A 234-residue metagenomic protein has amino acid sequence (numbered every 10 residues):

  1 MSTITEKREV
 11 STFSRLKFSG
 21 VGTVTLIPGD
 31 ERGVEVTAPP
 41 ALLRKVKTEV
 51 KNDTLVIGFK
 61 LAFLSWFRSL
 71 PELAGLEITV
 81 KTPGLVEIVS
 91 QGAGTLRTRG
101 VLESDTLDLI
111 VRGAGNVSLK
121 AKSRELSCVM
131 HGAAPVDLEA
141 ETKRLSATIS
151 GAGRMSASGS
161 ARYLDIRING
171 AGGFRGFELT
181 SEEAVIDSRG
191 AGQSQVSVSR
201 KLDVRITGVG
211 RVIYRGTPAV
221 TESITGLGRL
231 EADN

Functional and structural regions predicted by a protein language model:
M1-R112, S118-S127, D137-R144, S156-S158 (+2 more regions): Acidic (Asp/Glu) and glycine-rich low-complexity loops/linkers that are typically intrinsically disordered
G20, T48, I88, G113 (+5 more regions): A residue-level signal for conserved active-site and pocket-lining positions in enzyme catalytic cores
V136-N234: Short, surface-exposed interaction patches in beta-rich subdomains that mediate adhesion/assembly near membranes
